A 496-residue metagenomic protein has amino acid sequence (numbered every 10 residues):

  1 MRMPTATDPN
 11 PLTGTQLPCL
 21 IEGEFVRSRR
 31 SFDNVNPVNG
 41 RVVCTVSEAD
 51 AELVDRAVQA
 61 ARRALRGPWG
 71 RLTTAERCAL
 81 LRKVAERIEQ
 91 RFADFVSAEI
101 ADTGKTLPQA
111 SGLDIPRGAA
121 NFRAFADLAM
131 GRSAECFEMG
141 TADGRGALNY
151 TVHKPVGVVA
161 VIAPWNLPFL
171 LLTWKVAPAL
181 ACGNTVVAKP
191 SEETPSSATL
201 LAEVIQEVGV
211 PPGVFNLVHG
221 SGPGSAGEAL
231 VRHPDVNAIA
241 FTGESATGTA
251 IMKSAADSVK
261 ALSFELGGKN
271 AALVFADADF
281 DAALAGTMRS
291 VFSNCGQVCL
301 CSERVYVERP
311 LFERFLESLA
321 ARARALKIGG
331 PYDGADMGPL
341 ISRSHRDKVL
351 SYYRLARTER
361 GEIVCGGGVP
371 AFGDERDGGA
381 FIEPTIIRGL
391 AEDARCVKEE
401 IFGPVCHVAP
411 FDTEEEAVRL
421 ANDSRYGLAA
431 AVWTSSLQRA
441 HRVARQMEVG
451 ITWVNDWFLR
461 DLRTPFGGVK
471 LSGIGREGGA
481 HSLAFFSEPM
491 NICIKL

Functional and structural regions predicted by a protein language model:
M1-T45, E76-K83, R132-I162, T358 (+3 more regions): Terminal low-complexity tails and localization/encapsulation signals of metabolic enzymes
N39-T45, V236, L273, K327 (+3 more regions): Conserved C-terminal structural/oligomerization subdomain of aldehyde/semialdehyde dehydrogenase
G40, R77, E99, G183 (+9 more regions): Residue-level signal for inorganic ion chemistry
R41-S133: Glycine-rich loop-to-alpha-helix module at the N-terminal edge of alpha/beta enzyme cores
V43-A49, R66-G70, V161, A272-F275 (+5 more regions): Short, well-ordered beta-strand elements within core beta-sheets of diverse protein domains
A134-A282, F411: Rossmann-like NAD(P) dinucleotide-binding subdomain of oxidoreductase/dehydrogenase enzymes
T185-V187, I363, I451: A short hydrophobic/small-residue beta-strand
A238, A246-A391, V454: ALDH superfamily catalytic-core signature
